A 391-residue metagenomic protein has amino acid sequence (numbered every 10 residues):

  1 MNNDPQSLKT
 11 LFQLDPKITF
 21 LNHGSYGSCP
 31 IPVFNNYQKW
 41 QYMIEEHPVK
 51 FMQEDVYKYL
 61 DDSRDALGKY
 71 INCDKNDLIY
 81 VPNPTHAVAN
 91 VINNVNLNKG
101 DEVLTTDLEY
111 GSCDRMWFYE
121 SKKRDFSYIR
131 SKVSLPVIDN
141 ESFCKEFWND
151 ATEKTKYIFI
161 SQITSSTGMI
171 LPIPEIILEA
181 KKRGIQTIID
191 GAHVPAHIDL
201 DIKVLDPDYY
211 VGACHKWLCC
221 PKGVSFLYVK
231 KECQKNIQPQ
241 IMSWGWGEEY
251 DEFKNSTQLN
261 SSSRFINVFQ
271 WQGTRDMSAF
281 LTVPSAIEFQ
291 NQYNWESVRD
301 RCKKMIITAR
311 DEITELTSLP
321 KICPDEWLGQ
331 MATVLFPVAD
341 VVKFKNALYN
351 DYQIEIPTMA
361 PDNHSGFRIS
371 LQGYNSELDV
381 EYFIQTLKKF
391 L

Functional and structural regions predicted by a protein language model:
M1-L391: Pyridoxal 5′-phosphate
